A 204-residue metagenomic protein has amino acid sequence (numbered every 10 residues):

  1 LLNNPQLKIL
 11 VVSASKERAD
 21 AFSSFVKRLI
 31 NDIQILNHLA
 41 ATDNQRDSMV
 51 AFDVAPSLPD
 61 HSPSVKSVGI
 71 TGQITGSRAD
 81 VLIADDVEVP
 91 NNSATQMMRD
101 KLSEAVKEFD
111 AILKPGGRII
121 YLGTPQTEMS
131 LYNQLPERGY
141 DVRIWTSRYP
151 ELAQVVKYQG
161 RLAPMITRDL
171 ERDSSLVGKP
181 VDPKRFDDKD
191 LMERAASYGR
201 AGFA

Functional and structural regions predicted by a protein language model:
L1-N4: Walker A/P-loop NTP-binding motif
Q6-K8, R78: Residues that mark the start of a beta-strand
L10-S13, K66-S67, I83, I120-G123 (+1 more regions): A structural signal for short, well-ordered beta-strand segments and their strand-loop junctions that often border
V11-I74: Conserved nucleotide-state-sensing and coupling region of NTP-binding domains
A14-E17, I70, V87, T124-T127 (+1 more regions): An acidic- and aromatic-residue-enriched active-site/binding cleft used to recognize and process polar
A21-L29, R78, L82, K101 (+2 more regions): Alpha-helical scaffold elements adjacent to nucleotide-binding pockets in ATP/GTP-utilizing enzyme cores
V50-E108: Conserved RecA-like ASCE ATPase "motif II neighborhood" in helicase/translocase motors
N92-A204: Non-catalytic, compositionally simple segments
